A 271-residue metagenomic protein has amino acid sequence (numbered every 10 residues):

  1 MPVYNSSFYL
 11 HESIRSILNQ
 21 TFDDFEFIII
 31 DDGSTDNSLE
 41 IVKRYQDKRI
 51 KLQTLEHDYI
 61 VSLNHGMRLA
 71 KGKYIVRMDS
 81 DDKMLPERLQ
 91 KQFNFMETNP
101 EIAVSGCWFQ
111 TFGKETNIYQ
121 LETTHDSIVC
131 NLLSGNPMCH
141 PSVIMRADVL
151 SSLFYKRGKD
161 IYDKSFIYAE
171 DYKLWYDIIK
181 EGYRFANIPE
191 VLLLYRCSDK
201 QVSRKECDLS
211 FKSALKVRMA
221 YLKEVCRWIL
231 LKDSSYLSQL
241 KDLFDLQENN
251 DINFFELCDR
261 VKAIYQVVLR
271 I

Functional and structural regions predicted by a protein language model:
S6-N19: Short, well-formed alpha-helical segments that are part of the catalytic scaffolds of diverse glycosyltransferases
F8-H11, D36-R44, K83, E87: Acidic helix N-cap motif at the loop->helix transition within catalytic regions of sugar-transfer enzymes
S16, D31-E40, H57, D79: A conserved acidic beta->alpha catalytic loop
T54-A70, K91: Glycine-rich, basic loop-to-helix element that forms the pyrophosphate-binding segment of sugar-nucleotide handling
R68, L121-V217, W228-L230: Conserved nucleotide-sugar donor-binding catalytic segment
I75: Short aromatic/hydrophobic "clamp" motif used to bind/position activated sugar donors
D79-K83, W108: The conserved acidic donor/metal-binding loop of glycosyltransferases
E87-Y119: Conserved donor NDP-sugar-binding/catalytic core segment of glycosyltransferases
